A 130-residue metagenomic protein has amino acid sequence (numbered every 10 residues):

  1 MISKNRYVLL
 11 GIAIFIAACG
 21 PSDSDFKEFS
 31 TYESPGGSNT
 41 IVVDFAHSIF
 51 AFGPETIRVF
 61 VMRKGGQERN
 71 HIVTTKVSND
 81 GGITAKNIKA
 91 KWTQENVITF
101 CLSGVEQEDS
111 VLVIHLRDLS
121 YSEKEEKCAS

Functional and structural regions predicted by a protein language model:
M1-V8: Bacterial N-terminal signal peptides that target proteins for export
I12-A13, Y121: Residue-level signal for mature regions of secreted extracellular proteins and peptides
F15-A18: C-terminal motif of bacterial Sec signal peptides marking the signal peptidase cleavage site
G20-P21, F26, S78-S130: Acidic, small-residue rich beta-repeat scaffolds with periodic aromatic anchors
D25-G37: Alpha-helical transmembrane signal-anchor/signal-peptide segments
G36-S38, G66, Q107: Glycine-centered tight beta-turn/hairpin loop motif at sheet-sheet or coil-to-beta transitions
I41-V42: Structural core positions within WD40/WD-like beta-propeller blades
H47-V97: Mature extracytoplasmic domains of secretory-pathway proteins
